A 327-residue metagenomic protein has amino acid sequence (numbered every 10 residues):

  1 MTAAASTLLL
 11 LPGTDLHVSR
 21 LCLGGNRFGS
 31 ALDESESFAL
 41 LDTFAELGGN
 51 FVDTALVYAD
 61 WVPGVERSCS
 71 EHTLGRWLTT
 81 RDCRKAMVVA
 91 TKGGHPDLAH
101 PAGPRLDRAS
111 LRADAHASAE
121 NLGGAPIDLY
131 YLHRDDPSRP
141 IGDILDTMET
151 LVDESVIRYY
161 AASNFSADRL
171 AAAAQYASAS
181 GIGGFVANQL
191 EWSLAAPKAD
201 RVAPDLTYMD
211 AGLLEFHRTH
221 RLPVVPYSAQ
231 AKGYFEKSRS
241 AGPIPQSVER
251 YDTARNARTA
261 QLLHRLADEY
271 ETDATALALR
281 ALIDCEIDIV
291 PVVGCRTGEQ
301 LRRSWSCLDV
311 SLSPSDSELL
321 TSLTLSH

Functional and structural regions predicted by a protein language model:
M1-A86, A229: N-terminal binding-site loop/beta-alpha segment at the start of enzyme catalytic domains that lines or forms
G13, A45-E46, W77-V88, A119-G123 (+2 more regions): Acidic (Asp/Glu)-rich catalytic clusters
G25-S35, D97-A109, H133, S138-R139: Active-site mouth loops of central-metabolism enzymes
L32-F44, D107-L122, A171-Q175: Short, acidic/polar
F51-A55, V88-T91, P126-Y131, A161-A162 (+2 more regions): Short beta-strand segments at enzyme active-site cores
Y58-V62, P96-A102, A196-D200, R303: A short acidic, helix-capping loop that chelates divalent metal ions and anchors anionic groups
A119-P140: Active-site groove signature of glycoside hydrolases
D135, R139-H327: Beta/alpha (TIM)-barrel catalytic core signal, keyed to glycine-rich beta->alpha loops juxtaposed to Asp/Glu that bind
